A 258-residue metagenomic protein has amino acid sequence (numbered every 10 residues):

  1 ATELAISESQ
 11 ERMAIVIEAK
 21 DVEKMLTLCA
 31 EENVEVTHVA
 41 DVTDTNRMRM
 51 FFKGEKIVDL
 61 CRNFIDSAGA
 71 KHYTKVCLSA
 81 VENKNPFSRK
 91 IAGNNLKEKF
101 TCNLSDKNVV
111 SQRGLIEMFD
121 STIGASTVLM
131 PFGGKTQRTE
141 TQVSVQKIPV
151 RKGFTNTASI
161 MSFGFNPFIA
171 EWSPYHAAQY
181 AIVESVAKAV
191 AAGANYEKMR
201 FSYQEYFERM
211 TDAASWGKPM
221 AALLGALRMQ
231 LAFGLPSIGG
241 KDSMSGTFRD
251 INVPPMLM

Functional and structural regions predicted by a protein language model:
A1-M258: Glycine/proline-enriched, intrinsically flexible loops and inter-domain linkers
